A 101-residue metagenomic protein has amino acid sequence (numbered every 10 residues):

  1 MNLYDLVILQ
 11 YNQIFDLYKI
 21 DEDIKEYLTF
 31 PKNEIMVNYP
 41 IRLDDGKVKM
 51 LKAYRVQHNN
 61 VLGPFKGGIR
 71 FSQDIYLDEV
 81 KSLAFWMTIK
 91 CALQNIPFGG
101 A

Functional and structural regions predicted by a protein language model:
M1-A101: N-terminal ligand-binding/catalytic initiation module
